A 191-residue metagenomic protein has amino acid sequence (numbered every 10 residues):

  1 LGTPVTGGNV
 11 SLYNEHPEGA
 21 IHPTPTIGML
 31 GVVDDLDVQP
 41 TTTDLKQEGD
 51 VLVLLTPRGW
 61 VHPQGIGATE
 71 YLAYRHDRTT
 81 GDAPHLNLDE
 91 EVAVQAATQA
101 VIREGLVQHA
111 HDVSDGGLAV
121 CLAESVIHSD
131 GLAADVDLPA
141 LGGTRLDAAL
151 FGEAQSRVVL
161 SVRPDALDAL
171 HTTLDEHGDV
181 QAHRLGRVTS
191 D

Functional and structural regions predicted by a protein language model:
L1, T6, V10-P25, T80-A83 (+2 more regions): Glycine-/charge-enriched secondary-structure boundary and capping motifs
L1-P63, R187: Glycine-rich anion-binding loops of enzyme active sites
T24, G67-H85: Gly-rich Lys/Arg/Thr-decorated short loops/hinges at beta-loop-alpha junctions or inter-strand turns that position
K46, L55, Y71, V107 (+1 more regions): Generic preference for hydrophobic/aromatic residues in regular secondary structure cores
P63-A68, T144-L146: Secondary-structure junction/capping motif
L86-A93: C-terminal transmembrane module of polytopic alpha-helical membrane proteins
